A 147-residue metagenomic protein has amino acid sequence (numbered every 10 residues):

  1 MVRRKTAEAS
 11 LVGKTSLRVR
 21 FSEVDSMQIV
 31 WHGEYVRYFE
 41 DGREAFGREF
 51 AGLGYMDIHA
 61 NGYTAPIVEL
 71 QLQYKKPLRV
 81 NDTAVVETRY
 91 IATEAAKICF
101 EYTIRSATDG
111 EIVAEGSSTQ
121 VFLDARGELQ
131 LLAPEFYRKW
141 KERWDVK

Functional and structural regions predicted by a protein language model:
M1-V85, I91-K147: Terminal targeting signals and extreme-terminal segments of soluble enzymes
